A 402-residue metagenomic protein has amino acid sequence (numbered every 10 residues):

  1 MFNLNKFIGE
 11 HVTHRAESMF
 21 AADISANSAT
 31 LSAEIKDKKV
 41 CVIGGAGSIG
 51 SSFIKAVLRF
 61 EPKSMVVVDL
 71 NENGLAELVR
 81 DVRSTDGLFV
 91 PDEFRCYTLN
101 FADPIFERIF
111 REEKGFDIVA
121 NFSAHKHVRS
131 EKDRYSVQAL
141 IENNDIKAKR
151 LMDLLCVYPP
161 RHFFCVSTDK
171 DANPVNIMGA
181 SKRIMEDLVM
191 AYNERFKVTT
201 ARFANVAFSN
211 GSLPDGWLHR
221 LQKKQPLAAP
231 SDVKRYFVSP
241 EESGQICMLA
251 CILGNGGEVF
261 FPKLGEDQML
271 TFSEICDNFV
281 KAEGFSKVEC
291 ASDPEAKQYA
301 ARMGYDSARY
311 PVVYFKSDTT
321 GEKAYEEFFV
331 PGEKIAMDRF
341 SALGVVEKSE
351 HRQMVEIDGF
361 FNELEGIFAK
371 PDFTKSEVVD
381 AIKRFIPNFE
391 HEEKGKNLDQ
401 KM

Functional and structural regions predicted by a protein language model:
M1-K39, P387-K401: Non-catalytic terminal and boundary segments that flank Rossmann-like NAD(P)-dependent oxidoreductase
T30, V189-M402: Strand-loop microenvironment adjacent to phosphate/nucleotide-handling motifs in alpha/beta enzyme folds
V40-F60: N-terminal Rossmann NAD(P)H-binding glycine-rich loop of SDR-like oxidoreductase domains
I43, V68, V119-S123, F163-T168 (+1 more regions): SDR active-site strand-loop-helix element
A56-V67, R83, F89-V90, L99-E142: NAD(P)H-binding glycine-rich loop region in Rossmannoid oxidoreductase-like domains and their noncatalytic homologs
D69-G74: Helix N-cap at the beta1-alpha1 junction of Rossmann-like dinucleotide-binding domains, i.e., the first residues
C96, L140, F163, V198-A201: Hydrophobic/aromatic anchor residues within beta-strands of the central parallel beta-sheet of Rossmann-like
N121, H125-E142, I146-R183, A191: Conserved Rossmann-fold NAD(P)-dependent oxidoreductase catalytic core, especially the SDR/UDP-sugar
